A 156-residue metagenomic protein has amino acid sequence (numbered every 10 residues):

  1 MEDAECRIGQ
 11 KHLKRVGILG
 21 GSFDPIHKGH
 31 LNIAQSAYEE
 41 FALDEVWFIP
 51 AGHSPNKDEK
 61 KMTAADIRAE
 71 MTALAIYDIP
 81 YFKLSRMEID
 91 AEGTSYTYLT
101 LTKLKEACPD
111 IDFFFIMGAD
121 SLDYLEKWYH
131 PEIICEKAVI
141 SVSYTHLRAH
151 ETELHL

Functional and structural regions predicted by a protein language model:
E2-Q10: Positively charged, low-complexity intrinsically disordered leader regions
G9-A42, W47: N-terminal catalytic cores of NTP/NDP-binding nucleotidyl/phosphoryl-transfer enzymes
I18, L43-P55, K83-S85: Short, well-structured secondary-structure segments
F23-D24, H53-P55, D120-L122, L147: Short, solvent-exposed loop/turn segments at secondary-structure junctions
F48-P50, I140-Y144: Short internal beta-strands
P55-V139: N-terminal Rossmann-like or analogous alpha/beta NTP/dinucleotide-binding catalytic cores that position adenine
T145-T152: Conserved small/polar residues in nucleotide/adenosyl-binding loops
